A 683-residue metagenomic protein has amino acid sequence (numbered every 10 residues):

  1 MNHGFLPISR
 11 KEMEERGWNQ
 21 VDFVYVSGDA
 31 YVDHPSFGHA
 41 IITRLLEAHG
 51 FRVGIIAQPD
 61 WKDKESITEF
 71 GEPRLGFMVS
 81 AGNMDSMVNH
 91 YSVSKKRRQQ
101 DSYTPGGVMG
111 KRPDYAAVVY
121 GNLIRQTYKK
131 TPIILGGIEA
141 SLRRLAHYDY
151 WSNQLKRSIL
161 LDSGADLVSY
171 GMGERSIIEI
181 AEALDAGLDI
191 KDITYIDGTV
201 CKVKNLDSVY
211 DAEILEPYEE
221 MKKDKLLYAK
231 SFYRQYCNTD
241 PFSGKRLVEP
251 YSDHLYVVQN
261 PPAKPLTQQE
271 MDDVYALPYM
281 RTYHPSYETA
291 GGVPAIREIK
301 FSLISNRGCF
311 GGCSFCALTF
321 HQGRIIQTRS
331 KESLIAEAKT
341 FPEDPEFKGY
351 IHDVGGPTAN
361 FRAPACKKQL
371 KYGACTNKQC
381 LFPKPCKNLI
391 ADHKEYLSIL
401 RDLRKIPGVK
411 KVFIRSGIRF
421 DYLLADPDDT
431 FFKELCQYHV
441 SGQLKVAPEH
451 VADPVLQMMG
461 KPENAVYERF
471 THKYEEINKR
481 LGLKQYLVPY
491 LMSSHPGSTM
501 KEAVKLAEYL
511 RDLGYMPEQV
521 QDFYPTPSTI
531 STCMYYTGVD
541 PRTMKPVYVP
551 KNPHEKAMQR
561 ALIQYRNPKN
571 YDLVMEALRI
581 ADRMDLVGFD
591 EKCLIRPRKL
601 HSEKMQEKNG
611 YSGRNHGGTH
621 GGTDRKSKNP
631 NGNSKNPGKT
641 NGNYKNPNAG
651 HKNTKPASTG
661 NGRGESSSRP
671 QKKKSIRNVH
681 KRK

Functional and structural regions predicted by a protein language model:
W18, Y25, I56, D60-W61 (+2 more regions): Conserved SAM/AdoMet-binding glycine-rich loop
V26-D29, A290-A317, P342, Y350: N-terminal pre-triad scaffold of radical SAM enzymes
G38, A57-S252, Q259: Glycine-rich beta-alpha loop elements in corrinoid/cobalamin-binding modules across cobalamin-dependent enzymes
K62, K191-F242, A263-L266, V293 (+7 more regions): Terminal amphipathic helices with adjacent charged low-complexity linkers/tails
D85-S94, L142-R144, E174-E179, K204-D207 (+7 more regions): Flexible glycine/acidic-rich beta-alpha junction loops that bind and position SAM and/or redox cofactors in anaerobic
I159-G171, A561-M605: Amphipathic alpha-helical packing elements
D166, V274, C309, L334 (+3 more regions): Conserved, mostly hydrophobic/aromatic
K604-M605, N609-K683: Intrinsically disordered, Lys/Arg-rich low-complexity segments
